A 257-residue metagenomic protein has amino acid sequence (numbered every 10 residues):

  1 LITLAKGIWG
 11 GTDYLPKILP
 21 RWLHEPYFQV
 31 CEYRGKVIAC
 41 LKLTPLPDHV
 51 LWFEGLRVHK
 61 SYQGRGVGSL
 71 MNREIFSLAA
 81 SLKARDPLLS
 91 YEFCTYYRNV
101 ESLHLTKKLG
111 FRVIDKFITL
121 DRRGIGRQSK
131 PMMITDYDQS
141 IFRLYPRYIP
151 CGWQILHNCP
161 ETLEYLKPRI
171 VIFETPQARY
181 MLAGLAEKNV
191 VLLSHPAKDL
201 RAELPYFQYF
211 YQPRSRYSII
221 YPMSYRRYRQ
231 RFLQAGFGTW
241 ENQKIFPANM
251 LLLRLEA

Functional and structural regions predicted by a protein language model:
A5-K42, R143-R179: Active-site rim helix/loop that mediates acceptor-substrate recognition in acyltransferases
P45-E54, Q63, M181-L193, I245-P247: A conserved beta-turn-beta hairpin within the catalytic core of GNAT-like acetyltransferases that forms part
L51, L78-R98, L105, P213-S224: Conserved GNAT acetyl-CoA-binding A-motif
V58-K60, G64-S81, H104, D199-F210: Conserved acetyl-CoA-binding loop-helix of GNAT-fold acetyltransferases
C94, G110-G126, F237-L252: Conserved catalytic-core motifs of GNAT/GCN5-like acyltransferases
H104-K107, R231-L233: Conserved active-site tyrosine of GNAT-family acetyltransferases
K107-E187: Amide-forming acyltransferase catalytic core, primarily the GNAT-like/NAT-type and related acyltransferase folds
L204-A257: Non-catalytic C-terminal interaction regions
